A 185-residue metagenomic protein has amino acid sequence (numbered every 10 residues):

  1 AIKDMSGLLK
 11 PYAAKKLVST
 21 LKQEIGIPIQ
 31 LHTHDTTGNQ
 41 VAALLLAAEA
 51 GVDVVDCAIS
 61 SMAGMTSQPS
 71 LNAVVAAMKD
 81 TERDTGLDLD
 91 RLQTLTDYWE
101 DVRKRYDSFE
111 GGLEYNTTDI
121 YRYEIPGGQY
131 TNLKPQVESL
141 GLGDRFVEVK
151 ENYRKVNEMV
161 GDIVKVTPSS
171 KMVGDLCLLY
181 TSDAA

Functional and structural regions predicted by a protein language model:
I2, I29-T33, V55-C57: Hydrophobic faces of well-ordered beta-strands that scaffold small-molecule active sites in alpha/beta enzyme cores
D4, V52-S67: Glycine-rich phosphate-binding active-site loops on the catalytic face of alpha/beta enzymes
G7-L21, T66-L71: Active-site-adjacent beta->alpha loops and helix N-cap segments on the catalytic face of soluble alpha/beta enzymes
K15-L31, A77-D84: Alpha-helix-loop-beta-strand connector modules within alpha/beta enzyme cores
G38-A50: Catalytic cores of alpha/beta
A42, S67, T85-S139: Core active-site phosphate/anionic-ligand binding loop and the adjoining beta-turn-alpha structural block in enzyme
G51, V74: Conserved, mostly hydrophobic/aromatic
Y180-A184: Conserved small/polar residues in nucleotide/adenosyl-binding loops
